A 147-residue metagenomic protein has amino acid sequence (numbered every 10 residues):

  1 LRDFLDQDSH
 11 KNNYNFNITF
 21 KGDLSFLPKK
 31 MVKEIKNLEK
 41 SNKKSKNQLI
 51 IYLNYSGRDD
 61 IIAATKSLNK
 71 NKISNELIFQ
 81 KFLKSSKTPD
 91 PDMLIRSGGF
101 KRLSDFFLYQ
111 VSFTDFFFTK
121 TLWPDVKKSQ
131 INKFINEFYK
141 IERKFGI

Functional and structural regions predicted by a protein language model:
L1-I147: Flexible, compositionally biased loop and terminal segments
